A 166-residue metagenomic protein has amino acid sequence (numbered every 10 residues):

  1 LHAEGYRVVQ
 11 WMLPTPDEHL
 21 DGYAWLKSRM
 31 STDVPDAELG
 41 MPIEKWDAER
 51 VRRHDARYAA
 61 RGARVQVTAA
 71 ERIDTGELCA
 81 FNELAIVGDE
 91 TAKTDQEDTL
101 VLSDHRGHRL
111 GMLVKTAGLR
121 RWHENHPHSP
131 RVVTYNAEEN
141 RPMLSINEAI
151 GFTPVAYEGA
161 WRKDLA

Functional and structural regions predicted by a protein language model:
L1-D17, D21: Conserved N-terminal entry element of GNAT/NAT acetyltransferase domains
L20, A24-K27, H54-D55, K115: Hydrophobic alpha-helical core bundles mediating ligand binding, dimerization, or RNAP-core interactions
S31-K93, E97-S103: A conserved beta-strand-loop-helix scaffold within acyl/acetyltransferase catalytic domains
N82, Q96, K115-G118, T134 (+1 more regions): Polar/charged side chains located within well-ordered beta-strands of beta-rich proteins
K93, W122-Y135: Conserved GNAT acetyl-CoA-binding A-motif
V101, G107-R120, S145, A149: Conserved acetyl-CoA-binding loop-helix of GNAT-fold acetyltransferases
L102-R106, V132-L144, T153, R162-L165: Conserved beta-strand-loop-alpha-helix junction that forms the acyl-donor binding cleft
L119-R120, N136, E148, F152 (+1 more regions): Hydrophobic multi-pass inner-membrane translocation pores used for secretion and envelope-lipid/glycan export
